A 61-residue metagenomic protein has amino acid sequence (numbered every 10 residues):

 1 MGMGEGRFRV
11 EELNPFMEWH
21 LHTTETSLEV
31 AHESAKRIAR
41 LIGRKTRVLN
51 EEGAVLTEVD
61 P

Functional and structural regions predicted by a protein language model:
M1-L21, N50: Short aromatic-glycine-(Arg/Gly/Cys) micro-motifs in beta-strand/loop hairpins
F8, N14-P15, L28, A54 (+1 more regions): Intrinsically disordered, low-complexity segments enriched in glycine/proline and serine/threonine
E18-H20, S34, I38-K45: Secondary-structure boundary/capping motif
T23-E25, V59: Short hydrophobic alpha-helix segments
T26-K36: Charged, amphipathic alpha-helical segments
A39-P61: Short, mixed-charge low-complexity intrinsically disordered segments
